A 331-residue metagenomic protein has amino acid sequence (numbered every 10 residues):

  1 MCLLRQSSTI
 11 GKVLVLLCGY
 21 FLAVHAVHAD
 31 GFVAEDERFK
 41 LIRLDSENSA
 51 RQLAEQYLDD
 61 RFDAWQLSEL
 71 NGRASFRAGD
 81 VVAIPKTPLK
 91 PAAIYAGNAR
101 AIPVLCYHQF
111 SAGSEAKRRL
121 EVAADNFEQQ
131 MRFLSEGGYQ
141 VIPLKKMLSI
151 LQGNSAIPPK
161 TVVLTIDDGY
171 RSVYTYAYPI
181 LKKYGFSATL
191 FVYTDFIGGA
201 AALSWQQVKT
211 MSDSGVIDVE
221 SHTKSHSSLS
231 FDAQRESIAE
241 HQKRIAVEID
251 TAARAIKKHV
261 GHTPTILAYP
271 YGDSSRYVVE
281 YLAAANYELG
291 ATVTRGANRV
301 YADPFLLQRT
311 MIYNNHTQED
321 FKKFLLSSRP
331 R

Functional and structural regions predicted by a protein language model:
M1-T9: N-terminal secretory signal peptides that target proteins for export/translocation
K12-H25: Bacterial N-terminal signal peptides
D30-R61: Primarily a LysM-type cell-wall glycan-binding module
E47, G79-V82: Loop/turn positions that initiate beta-strands
A64-G72, K86-T87, L151: N-terminal post-signal-peptidase region of extra-cytosolic proteins
T87-T161, Q318, K322-R331: N-terminal pre-catalytic segment of deacetylase/amide-hydrolase enzymes
R100-G113, K117, E121, G137 (+3 more regions): Metal-dependent polysaccharide deacetylase catalytic core of the NodB/CE4 family, i.e., the active-site-bearing domain
